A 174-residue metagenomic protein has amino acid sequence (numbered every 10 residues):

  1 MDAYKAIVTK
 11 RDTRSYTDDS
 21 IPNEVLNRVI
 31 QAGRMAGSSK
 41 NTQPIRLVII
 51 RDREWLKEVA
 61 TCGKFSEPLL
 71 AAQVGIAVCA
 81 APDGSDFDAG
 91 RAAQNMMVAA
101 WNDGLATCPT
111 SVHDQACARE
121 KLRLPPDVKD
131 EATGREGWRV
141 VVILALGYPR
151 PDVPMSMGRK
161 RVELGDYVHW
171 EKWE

Functional and structural regions predicted by a protein language model:
M1-E174: Acidic, surface-exposed loops and disordered segments
